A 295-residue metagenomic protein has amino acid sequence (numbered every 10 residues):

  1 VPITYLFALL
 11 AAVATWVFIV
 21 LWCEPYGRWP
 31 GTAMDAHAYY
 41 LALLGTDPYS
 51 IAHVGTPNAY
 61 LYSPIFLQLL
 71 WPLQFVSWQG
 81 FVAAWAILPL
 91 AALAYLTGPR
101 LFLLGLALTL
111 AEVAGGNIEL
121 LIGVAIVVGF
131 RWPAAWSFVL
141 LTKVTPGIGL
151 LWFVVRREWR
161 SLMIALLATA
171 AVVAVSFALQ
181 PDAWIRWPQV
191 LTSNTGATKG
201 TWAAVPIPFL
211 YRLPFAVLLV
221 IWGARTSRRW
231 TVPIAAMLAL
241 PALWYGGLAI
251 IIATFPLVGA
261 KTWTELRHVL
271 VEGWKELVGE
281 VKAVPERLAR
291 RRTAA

Functional and structural regions predicted by a protein language model:
V1-P133, V154-A295: Primarily membrane-embedded glycan-assembly and transfer machineries that use lipid-linked glycans
S77, W136-L150: Hydrophobic transmembrane alpha-helices
